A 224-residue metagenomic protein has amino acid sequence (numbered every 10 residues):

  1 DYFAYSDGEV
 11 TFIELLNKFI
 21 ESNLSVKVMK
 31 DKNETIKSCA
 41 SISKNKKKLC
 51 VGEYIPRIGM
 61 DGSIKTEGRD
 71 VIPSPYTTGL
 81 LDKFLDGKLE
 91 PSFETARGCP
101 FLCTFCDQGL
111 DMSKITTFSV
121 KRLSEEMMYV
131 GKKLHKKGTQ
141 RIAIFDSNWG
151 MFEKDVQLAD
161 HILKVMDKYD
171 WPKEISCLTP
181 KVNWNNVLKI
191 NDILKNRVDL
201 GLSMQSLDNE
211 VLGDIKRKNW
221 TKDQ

Functional and structural regions predicted by a protein language model:
D1-G62: Glycine-rich beta-alpha loop elements in corrinoid/cobalamin-binding modules across cobalamin-dependent enzymes
Y5-S6, I42, G109, F145 (+1 more regions): Conserved residues at the C-terminal ends of beta-strands
D7, F118, W220: Residue-level signal for the nucleotide or nucleotide-sugar donor/cofactor binding architecture
I72-K88: Flexible, low-complexity linker/hinge segments
Y76, R97-C99, C103, M204-D208: Short, small-residue-rich loop/turn micro-motifs
F84-R122: Canonical Radical SAM [4Fe-4S] cluster-binding loop centered on the CxxxCxxC motif and its immediate flanking residues
S124-Q224: Conserved SAM/AdoMet-binding glycine-rich loop
